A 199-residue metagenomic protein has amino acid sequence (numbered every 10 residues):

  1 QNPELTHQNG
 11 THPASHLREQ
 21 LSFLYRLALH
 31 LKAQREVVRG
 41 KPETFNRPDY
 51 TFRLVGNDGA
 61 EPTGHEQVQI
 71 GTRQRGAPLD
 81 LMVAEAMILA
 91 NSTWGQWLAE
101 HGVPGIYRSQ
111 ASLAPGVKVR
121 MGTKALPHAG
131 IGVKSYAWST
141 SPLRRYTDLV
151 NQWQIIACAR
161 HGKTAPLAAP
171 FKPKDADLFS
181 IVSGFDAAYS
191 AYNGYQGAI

Functional and structural regions predicted by a protein language model:
Q1-I199: Electropositive polyanion-binding surfaces
